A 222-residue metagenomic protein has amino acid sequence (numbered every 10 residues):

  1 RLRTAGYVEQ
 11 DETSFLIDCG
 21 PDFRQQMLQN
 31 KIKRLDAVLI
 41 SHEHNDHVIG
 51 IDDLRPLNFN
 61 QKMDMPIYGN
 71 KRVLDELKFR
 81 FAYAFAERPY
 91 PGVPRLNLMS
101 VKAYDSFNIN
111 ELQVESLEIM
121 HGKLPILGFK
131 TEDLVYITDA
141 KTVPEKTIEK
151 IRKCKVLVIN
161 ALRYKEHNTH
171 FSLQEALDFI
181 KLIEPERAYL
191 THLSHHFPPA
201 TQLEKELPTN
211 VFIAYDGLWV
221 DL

Functional and structural regions predicted by a protein language model:
R1-I137, L203-L222: Binuclear metal-dependent hydrolase catalytic cores
T142-D221: Cap/insert and terminal regions of metallo-dependent hydrolase folds
